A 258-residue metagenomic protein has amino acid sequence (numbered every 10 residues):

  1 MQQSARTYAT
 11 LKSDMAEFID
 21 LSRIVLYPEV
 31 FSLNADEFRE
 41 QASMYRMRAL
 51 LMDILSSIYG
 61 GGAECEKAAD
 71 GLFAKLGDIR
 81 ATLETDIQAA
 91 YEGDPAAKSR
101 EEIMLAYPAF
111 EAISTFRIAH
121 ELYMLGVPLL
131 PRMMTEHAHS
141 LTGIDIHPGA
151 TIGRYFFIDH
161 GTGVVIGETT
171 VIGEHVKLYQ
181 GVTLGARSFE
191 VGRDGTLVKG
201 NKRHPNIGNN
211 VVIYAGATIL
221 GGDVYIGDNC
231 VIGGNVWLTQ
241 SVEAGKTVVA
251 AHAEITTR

Functional and structural regions predicted by a protein language model:
M1-M133: Terminal amphipathic alpha-helical/low-complexity segments used for targeting or macromolecular assembly
L130, M134-H137, G195: Catalytic cysteine-centered active-site loop
H139-T256: Structural signal for interior beta-strand "rungs" in well-ordered beta-sheet cores of soluble enzyme domains
